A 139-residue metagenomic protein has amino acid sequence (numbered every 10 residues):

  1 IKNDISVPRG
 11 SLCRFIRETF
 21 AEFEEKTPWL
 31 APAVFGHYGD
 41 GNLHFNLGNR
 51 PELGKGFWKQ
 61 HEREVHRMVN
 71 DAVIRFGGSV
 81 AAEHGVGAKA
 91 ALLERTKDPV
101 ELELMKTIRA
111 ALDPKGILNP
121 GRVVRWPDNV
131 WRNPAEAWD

Functional and structural regions predicted by a protein language model:
I1-D139: Conserved glycine-rich FAD pyrophosphate-binding loop
